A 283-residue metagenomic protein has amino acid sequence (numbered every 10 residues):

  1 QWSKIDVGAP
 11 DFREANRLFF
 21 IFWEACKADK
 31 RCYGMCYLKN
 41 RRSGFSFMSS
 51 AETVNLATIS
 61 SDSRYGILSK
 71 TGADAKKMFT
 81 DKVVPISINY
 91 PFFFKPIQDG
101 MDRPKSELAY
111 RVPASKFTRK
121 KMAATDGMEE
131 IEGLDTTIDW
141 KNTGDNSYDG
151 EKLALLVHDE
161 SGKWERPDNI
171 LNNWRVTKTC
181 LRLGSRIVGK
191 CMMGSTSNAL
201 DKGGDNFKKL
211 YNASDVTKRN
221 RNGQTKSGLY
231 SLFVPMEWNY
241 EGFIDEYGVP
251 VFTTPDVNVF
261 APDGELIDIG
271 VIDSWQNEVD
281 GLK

Functional and structural regions predicted by a protein language model:
Q1-G34: Pre-P-loop entry segment of helicase/translocase ATPase cores
D29, S60-S61, E130-L134, G144-L155: Short basic/glycine-enriched coil/helix segment immediately N-terminal to the Walker B
R31-T53: Walker A/P-loop
S43-G44, A75, Y148, W164-E165 (+1 more regions): Catalytic P-loop NTPase motifs of RecA-like helicase/translocase cores
R64-G144, D215-V216: Conserved nucleotide-state-sensing and coupling region of NTP-binding domains
A114-D126, P167-K283: Non-catalytic, compositionally simple segments
D135-T137, A154, V188-M192: Loop/turn-to-beta-strand initiation segments
D159-K163: Walker B catalytic acidic pair
